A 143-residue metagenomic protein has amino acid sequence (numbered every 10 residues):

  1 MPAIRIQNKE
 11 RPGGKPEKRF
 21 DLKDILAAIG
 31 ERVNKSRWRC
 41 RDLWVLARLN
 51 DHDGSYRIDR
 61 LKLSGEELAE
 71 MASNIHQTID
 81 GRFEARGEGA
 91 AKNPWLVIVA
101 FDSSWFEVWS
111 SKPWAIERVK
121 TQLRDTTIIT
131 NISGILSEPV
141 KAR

Functional and structural regions predicted by a protein language model:
M1-P2, A28-R37, R124-I132: Structural alpha-beta junctions
M1-Q7, D80-E84, L96-V99, W105-W109: Ordered hydrophobic segments in well-structured contexts
M1-V33: Short, extreme N-terminal segment that most often corresponds to the first beta-strand
R11-F20, A90-P94, E107, W114-V119: Short, surface-exposed beta-strand/loop "edge" segments at domain boundaries and coil↔beta transitions
K15-K18, L22, L61, A72 (+1 more regions): Intrinsic-disorder-associated interaction segments
D21-D24, E67-E70, R118: Exposed alpha-helical structural elements
R37-A100: Surface-exposed, low-hydrophobicity interaction/linker segments
L96-R143: Acidic, proline/glycine-rich low-complexity IDRs
